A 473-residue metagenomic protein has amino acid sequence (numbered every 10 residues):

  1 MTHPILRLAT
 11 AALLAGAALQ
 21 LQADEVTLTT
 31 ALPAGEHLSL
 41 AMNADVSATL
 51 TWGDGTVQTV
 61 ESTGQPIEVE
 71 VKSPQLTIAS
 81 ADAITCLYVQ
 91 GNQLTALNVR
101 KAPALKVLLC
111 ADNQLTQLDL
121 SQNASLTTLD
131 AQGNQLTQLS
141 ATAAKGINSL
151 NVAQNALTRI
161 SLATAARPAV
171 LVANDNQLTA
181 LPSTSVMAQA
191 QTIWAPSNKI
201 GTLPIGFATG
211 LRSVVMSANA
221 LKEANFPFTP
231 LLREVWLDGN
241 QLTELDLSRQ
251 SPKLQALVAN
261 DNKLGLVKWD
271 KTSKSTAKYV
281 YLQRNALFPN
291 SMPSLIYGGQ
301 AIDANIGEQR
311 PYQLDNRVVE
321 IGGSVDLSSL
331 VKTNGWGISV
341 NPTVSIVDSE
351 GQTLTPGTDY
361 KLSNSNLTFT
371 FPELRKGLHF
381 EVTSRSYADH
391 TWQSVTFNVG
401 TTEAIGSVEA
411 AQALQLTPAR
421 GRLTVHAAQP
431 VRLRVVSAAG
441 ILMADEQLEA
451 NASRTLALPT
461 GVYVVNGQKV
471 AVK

Functional and structural regions predicted by a protein language model:
T2-L8, A12-A96, R100-P103, F288-I405: N-terminal capping/linker segments that flank leucine-rich repeat
S80, Q90, K101-P103, A111 (+9 more regions): C-terminal capping segment of individual leucine-rich repeats
I84, L94, L105, L115 (+16 more regions): Conserved hydrophobic position(s) of the canonical leucine-rich repeat
C86-N134, N151-A153: Right-handed parallel beta-helix
L87, L108-C110, L129-A131, N148-V152 (+6 more regions): Conserved hydrophobic beta-strand positions in leucine-rich repeat
N92, N113, A131-N134, N155 (+6 more regions): Consensus "Asn ladder" position of solenoid repeat domains
L97, L118, L139, I160 (+6 more regions): Canonical leucine-rich repeat
G406-K473: C-terminal outer-membrane/trafficking sorting elements
